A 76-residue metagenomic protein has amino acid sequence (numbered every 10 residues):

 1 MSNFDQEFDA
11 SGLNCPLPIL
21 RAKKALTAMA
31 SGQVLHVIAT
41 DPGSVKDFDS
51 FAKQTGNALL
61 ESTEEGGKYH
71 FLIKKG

Functional and structural regions predicted by a protein language model:
F4-S11: Short amphipathic
D5, G32-H36, K68-H70: Intrinsic-disorder/low-complexity, polar/charged segments enriched in Ser/Thr/Lys/Arg/Asp/Glu/Gln
S11-L13, T40, K74-G76: Generic beta-structure capping elements
P16-A58: Amphipathic, hydrophobic secondary-structure cores in small proteins
D49-G76: C-terminal structural segments of small proteins and small subunits
